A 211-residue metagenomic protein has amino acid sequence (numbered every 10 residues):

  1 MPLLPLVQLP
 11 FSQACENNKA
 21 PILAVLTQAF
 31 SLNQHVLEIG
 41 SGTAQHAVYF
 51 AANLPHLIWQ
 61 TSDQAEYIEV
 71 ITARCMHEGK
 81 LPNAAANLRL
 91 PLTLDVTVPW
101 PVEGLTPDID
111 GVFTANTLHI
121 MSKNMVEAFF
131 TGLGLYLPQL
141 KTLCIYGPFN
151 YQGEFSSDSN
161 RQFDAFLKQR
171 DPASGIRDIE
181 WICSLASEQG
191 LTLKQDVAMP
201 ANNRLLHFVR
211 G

Functional and structural regions predicted by a protein language model:
P2-N33: Class I SAM-dependent methyltransferase Rossmann-like catalytic core, especially the SAM/SAH-binding loop
L37, A44-V102: Class I SAM-dependent methyltransferase SAM/SAH-binding core
F113: A conserved beta-strand element that flanks and buttresses the S-adenosyl-L-methionine
T117: Hydrophobic adenine-recognition pocket in adenosine-nucleotide-binding enzymes
I120-L135: A short, conserved alpha-helix within the catalytic core of class I
L140-Q152: Conserved beta-strand signature within the Rossmann-like core of class I S-adenosyl-L-methionine
S156-E180: Conserved Class I S-adenosyl-L-methionine
L191-G211: Core SAM-dependent methyltransferase catalytic element
